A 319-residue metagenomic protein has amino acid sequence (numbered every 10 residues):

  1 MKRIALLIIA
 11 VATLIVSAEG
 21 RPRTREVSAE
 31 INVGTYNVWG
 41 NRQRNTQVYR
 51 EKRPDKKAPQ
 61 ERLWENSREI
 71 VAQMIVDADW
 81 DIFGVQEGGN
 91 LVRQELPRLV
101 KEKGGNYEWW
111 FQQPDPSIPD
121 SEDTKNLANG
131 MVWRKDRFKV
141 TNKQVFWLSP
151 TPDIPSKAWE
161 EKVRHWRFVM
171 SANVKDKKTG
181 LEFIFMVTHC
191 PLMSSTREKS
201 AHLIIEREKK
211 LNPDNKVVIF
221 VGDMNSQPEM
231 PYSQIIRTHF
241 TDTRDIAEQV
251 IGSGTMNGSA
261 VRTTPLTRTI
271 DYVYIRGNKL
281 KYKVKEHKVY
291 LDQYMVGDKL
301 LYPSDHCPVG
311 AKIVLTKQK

Functional and structural regions predicted by a protein language model:
K2-R3, I15-L99, P114-N126, T316-K319: N-terminal, active-site-proximal structural segment of metallo-dependent hydrolase catalytic domains
I4-A12: Sec-dependent N-terminal signal peptides
R21, S194-S195, E206-V218, N225-K319: Metal-dependent phosphoester-hydrolase catalytic domains
N32-V38, I70-L96, V132, A172 (+6 more regions): Active-site beta-strand/loop signature of hydrolases that rely on acidic residues for catalysis
V38-N41, G88-V92, D115-I118, R137-F138 (+4 more regions): Solvent-exposed loop/turn segments at secondary-structure junctions within structured extracellular/periplasmic domains
E51-P59, P152-E161, S253-V261: Surface-exposed intrinsically disordered loops and tails
A58-N66, Q86-N90, V163, P191-K199 (+2 more regions): Soluble non-cytosolic domains of exported or imported proteins
Q86-E182, E286-V289: Structured beta-strand-rich core segments of catalytic domains in phosphoester-bond hydrolases
